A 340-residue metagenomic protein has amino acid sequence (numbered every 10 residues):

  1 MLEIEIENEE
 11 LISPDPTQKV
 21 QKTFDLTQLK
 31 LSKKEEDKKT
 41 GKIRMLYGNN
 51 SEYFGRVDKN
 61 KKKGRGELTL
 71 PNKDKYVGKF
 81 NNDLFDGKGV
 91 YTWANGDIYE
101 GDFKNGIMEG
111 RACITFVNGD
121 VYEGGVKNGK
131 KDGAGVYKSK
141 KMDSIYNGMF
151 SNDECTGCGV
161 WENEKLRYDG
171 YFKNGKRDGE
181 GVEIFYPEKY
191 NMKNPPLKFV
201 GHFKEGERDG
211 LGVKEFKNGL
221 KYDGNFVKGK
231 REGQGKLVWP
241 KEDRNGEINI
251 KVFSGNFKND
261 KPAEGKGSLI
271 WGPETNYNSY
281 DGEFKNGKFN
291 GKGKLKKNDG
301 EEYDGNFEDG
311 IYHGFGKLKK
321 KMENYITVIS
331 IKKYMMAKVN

Functional and structural regions predicted by a protein language model:
M1-N340: Intrinsically disordered, low-complexity repeat tracts enriched in Gly/Pro/Ser/Thr and acidic residues, frequently
